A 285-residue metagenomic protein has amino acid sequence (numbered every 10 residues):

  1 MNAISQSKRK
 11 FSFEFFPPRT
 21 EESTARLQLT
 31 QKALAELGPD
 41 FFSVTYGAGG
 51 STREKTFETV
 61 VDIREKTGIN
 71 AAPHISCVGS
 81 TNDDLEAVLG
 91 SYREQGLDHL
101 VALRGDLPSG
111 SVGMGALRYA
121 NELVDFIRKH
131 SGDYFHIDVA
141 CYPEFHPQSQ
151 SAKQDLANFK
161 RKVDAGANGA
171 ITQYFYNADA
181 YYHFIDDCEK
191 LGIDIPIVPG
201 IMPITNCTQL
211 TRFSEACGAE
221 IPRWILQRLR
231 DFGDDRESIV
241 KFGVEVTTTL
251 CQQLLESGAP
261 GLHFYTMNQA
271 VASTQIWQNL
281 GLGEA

Functional and structural regions predicted by a protein language model:
M1-A3, E22-T24, G50-D62, T81-A87 (+4 more regions): Active-site-adjacent beta->alpha loops and helix N-cap segments on the catalytic face of soluble alpha/beta enzymes
M1-F13, T20-E21, G281-A285: N-terminal amphipathic alpha-helix/helix-capping segment at the start of soluble metabolic enzymes
K10-R26, A71-D83, H136-Q154, D231-E245: Active-site mouth loops of central-metabolism enzymes
E14, F42, Y92, K162 (+3 more regions): Conserved, mostly hydrophobic/aromatic
F15-P18, T45-G49, H74-S80, G105-L107 (+5 more regions): Active-site beta-loop-alpha junctions enriched in small/polar residues
E21-L34, T56, N82-G90, Q150-R161 (+1 more regions): Short, acidic/polar
E22, G115, Y119-Y142, L191-V244 (+2 more regions): Active-site pocket-lining/capping segments in soluble small-molecule metabolic enzymes
T30-T45, D164: Catalytic domains of carbohydrate-active enzymes, especially glycoside hydrolases
